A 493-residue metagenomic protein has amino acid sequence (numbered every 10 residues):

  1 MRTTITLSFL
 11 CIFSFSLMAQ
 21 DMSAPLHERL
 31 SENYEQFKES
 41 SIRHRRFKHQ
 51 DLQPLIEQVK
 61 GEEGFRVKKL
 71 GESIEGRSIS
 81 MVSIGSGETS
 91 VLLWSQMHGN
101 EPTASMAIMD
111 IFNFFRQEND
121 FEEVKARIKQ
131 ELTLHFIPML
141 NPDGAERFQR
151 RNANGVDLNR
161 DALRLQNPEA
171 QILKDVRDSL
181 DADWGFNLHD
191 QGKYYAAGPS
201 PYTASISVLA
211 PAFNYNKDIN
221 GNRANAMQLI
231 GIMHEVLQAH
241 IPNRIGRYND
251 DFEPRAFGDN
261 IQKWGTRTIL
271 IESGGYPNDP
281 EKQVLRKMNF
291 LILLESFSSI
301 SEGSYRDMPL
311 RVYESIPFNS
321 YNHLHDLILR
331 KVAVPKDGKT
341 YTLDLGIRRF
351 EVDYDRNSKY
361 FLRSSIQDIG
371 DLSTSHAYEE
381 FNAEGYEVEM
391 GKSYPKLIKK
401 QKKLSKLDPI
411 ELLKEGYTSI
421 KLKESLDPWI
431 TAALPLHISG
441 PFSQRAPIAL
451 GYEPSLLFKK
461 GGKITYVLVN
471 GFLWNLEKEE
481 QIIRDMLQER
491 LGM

Functional and structural regions predicted by a protein language model:
M1-S23: Bacterial Sec-dependent N-terminal signal peptides
A19-R46, L180, L209-I219, R223-M493: C-terminal accessory segments enriched in acidic
D21-S78: Short glycine- and acidic-rich boundary segments immediately preceding or forming the N-terminal edge of structured
D51, L55, E169-I172, L229 (+1 more regions): Well-ordered alpha-helical segments embedded in enzymatic catalytic cores
V67-G71, D120-K125, R244-D250: Surface-exposed patches in mature extracellular/periplasmic domains of secreted proteins
I74-M97: Acidic/His- and Gly-rich active-site-bordering loop/insert found across diverse amide/peptide-bond hydrolases
G76, A145, F257-N260: Short beta-strand/turn micro-motifs at beta-sheet edges
E88-S90, M97, P102-N243, Q262: Active-site/substrate-binding loop(s) of hydrolase catalytic cores
